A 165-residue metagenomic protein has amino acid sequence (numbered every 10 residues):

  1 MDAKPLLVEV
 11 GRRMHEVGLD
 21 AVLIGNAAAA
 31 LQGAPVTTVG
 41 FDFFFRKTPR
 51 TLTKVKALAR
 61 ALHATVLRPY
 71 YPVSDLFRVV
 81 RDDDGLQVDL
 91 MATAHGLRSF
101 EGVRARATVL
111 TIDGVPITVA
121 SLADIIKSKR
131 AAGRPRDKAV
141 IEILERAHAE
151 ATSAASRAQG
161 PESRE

Functional and structural regions predicted by a protein language model:
M1-E165: Compositionally biased terminal segments of proteins
